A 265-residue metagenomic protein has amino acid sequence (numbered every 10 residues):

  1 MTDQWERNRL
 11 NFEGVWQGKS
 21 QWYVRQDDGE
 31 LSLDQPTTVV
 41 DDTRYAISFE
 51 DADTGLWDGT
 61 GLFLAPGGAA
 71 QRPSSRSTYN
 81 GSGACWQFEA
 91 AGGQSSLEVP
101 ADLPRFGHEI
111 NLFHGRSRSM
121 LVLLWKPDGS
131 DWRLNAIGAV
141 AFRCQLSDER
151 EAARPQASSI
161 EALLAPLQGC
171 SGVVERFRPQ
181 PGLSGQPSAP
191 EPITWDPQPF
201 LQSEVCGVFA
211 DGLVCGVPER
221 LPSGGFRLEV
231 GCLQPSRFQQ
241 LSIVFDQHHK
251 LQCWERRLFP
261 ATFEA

Functional and structural regions predicted by a protein language model:
T2-E13, Q17-A265: Soluble ligand-binding/transfer domains with enclosed cavities or grooves
